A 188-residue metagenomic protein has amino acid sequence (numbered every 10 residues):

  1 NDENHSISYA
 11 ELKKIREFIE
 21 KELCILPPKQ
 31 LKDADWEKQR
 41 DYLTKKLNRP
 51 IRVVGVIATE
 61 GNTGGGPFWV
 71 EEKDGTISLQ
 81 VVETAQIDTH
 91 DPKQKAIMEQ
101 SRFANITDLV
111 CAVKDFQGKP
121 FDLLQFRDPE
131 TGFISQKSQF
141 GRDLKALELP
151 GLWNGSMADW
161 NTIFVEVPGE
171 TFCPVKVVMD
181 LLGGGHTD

Functional and structural regions predicted by a protein language model:
N1-E3: Extended, domain-scale alpha-helical bundle/helix-rich regions
Y9-D188: OB-fold and OB-like single-stranded nucleic-acid-recognition modules and their adjacent interaction interfaces
